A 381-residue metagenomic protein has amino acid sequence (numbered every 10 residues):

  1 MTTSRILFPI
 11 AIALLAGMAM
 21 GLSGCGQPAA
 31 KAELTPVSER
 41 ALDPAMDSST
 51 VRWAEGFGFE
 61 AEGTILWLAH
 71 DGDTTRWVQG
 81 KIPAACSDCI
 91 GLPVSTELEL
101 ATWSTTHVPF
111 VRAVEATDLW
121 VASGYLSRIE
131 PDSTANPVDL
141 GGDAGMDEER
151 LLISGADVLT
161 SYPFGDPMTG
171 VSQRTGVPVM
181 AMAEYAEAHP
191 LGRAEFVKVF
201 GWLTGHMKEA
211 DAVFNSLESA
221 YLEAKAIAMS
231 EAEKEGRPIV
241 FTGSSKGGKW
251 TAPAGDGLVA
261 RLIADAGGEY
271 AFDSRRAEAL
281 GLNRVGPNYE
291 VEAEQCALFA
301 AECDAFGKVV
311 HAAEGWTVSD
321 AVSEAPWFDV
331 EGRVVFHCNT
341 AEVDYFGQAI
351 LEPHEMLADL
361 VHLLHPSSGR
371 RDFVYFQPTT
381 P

Functional and structural regions predicted by a protein language model:
T2-A11: Bacterial N-terminal signal peptides that target proteins for export
G21-G24: C-terminal motif of bacterial Sec signal peptides marking the signal peptidase cleavage site
G26-V37, G124-L191, E195-K198, L203-L351 (+2 more regions): Binding-cleft/active-site segments that stabilize strongly anionic ligands or cofactors
E33-T50: Post-signal peptide N-terminal segment of mature Sec-exported envelope proteins
F59-H70, W250-P253: Generic recognition of long tandem-repeat/solenoid scaffolds
W67-D73, W77-F164: A short, structured surface patch at a secondary-structure boundary
V197, P353-V361: Short, amphipathic alpha-helical "lid/cap" segments that border enzyme active or binding sites
L203, D359-S367: C-terminal alpha-helix
